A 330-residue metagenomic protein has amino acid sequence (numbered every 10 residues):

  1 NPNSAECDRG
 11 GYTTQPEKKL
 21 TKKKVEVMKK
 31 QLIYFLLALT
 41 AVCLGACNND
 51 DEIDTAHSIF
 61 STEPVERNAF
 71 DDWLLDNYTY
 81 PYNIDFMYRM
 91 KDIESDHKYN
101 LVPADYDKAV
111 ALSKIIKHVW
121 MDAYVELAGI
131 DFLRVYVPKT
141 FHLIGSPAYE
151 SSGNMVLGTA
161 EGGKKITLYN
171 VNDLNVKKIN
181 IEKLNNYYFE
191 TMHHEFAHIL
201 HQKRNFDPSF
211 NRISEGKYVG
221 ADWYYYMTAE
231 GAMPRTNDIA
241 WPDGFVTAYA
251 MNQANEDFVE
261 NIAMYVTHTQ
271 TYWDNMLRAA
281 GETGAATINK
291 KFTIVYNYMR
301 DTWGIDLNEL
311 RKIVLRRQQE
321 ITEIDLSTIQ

Functional and structural regions predicted by a protein language model:
N1-G10, Q15-G45: Sec-dependent bacterial lipoprotein signal peptides
C47-A128, A285-I288, F292-Q330: Acidic/polar, low-complexity intrinsically disordered N-terminal segments immediately downstream of a Sec signal
V110-K165: Auxiliary, metal-adjacent structural segments of Zn-dependent hydrolase domains
Y124-F141, K203-R204, P208, Y272-A280 (+1 more regions): Surface-exposed patches in mature extracellular/periplasmic domains of secreted proteins
N172-T191: Short pre-active-site segment immediately N-terminal to the catalytic Zn-binding motif
N186-F206: Active-site recognition of the HExxH zinc-binding catalytic motif
R204-M227: Post-HEXXH active-site segment of zinc metalloproteases
A221-F292, I321-L326: Metalloprotease/metallohydrolase-associated module, dominated by Zn2+-dependent proteases
